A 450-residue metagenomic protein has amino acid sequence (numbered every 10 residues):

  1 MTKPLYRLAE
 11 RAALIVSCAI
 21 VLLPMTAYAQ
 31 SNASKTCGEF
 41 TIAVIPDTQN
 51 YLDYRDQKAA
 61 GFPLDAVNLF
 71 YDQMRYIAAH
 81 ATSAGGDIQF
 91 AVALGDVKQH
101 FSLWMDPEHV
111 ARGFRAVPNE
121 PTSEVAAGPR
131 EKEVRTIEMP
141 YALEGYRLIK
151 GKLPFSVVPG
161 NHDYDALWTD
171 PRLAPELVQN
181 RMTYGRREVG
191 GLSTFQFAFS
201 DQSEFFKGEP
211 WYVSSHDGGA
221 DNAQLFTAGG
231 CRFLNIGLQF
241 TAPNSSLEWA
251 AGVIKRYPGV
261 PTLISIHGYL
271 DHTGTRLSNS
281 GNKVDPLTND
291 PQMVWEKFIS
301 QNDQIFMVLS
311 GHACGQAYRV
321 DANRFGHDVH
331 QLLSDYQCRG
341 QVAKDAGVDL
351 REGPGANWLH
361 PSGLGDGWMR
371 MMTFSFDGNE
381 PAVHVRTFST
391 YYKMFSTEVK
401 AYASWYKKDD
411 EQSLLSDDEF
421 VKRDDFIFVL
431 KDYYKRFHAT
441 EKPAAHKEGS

Functional and structural regions predicted by a protein language model:
M1-E10: N-terminal secretory signal peptides that target proteins for export/translocation
A12-P24: Bacterial N-terminal signal peptides
Y28-E133, D285, G449-S450: N-terminal active-site segment of His-dependent metallophosphoesterases
C37-G38, V125, P243-E248, K255-F306: Active-site-proximal segments of metal-dependent phosphoesterases and phosphodiesterases across multiple
E39-A59, G230-T241, S265, H330-D335 (+1 more regions): Active-site-proximal beta-strand elements of phosphoester/diester hydrolases
V44-P46, Q89-D96, G151, F155-G160 (+5 more regions): Active-site neighborhood of phospho(di)ester-bond hydrolases with catalytic His/Asp-centered motifs
S102-E248, A322-N357, W368-T373: Extended active-site neighborhood of metal-dependent phosphoesterases/phosphodiesterases
A317-G449: Binuclear metal-dependent phosphoesterase catalytic core
